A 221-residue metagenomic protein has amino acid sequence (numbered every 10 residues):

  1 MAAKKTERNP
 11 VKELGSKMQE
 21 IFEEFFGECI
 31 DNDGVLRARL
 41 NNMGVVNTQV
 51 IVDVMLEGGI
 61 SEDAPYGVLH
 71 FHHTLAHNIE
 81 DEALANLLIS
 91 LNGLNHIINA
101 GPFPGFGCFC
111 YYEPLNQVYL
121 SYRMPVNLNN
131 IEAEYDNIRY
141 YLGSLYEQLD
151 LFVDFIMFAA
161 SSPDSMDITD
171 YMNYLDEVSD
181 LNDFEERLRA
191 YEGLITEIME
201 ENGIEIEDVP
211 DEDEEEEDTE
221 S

Functional and structural regions predicted by a protein language model:
M1-E62: Charge-rich, low-complexity N-terminal segments
A3-E7, H72-E82, E134-I138: Short histidine-centered catalytic/ligand-binding loop motif
D33-R37, P65-H70, L115-Y119: A generic structural signal for beta-strand entry/edge sites
N42-G44, L75-H77, M124-L128: Beta-strand elements of well-folded, non-transmembrane domains
V50-A85, N129: Intrinsically disordered, low-complexity regulatory segments enriched in Ser/Thr/Pro and charged residues
H70-N116: Short, internal acidic amphipathic alpha-helical interface segments that mediate docking to partner proteins
P104-D170: Charged, low-complexity intrinsically disordered regions
M157-D218: Short, highly charged C-terminal tails/helix-capping segments
